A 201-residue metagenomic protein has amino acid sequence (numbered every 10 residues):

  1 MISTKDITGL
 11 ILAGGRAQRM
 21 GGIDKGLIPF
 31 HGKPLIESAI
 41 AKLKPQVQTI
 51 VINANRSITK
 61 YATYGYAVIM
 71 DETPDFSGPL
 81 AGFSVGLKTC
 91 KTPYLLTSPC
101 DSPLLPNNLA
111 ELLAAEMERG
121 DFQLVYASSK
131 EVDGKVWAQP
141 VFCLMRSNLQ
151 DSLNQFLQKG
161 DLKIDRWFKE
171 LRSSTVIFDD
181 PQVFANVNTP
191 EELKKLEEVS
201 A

Functional and structural regions predicted by a protein language model:
I2-D161, R166-A185, P190-E192: Nucleotide and nucleotide-moiety/phosphate-recognizing core
V199-A201: Hydrophobic helical membrane-anchoring modules
